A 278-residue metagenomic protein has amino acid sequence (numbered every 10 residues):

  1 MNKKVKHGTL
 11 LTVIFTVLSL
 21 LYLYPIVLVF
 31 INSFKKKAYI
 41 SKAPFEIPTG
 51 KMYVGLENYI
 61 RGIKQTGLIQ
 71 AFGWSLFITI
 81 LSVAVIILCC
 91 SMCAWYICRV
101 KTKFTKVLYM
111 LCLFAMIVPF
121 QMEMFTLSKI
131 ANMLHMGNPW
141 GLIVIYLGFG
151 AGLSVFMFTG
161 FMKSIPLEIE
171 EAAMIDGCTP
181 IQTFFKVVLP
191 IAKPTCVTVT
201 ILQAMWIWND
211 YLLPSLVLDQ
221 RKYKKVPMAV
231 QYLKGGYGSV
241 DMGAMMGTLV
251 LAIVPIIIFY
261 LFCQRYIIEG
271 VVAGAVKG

Functional and structural regions predicted by a protein language model:
N2-G278: A structural signal for multi-pass alpha-helical bundles of membrane permease subunits that mediate small-molecule
